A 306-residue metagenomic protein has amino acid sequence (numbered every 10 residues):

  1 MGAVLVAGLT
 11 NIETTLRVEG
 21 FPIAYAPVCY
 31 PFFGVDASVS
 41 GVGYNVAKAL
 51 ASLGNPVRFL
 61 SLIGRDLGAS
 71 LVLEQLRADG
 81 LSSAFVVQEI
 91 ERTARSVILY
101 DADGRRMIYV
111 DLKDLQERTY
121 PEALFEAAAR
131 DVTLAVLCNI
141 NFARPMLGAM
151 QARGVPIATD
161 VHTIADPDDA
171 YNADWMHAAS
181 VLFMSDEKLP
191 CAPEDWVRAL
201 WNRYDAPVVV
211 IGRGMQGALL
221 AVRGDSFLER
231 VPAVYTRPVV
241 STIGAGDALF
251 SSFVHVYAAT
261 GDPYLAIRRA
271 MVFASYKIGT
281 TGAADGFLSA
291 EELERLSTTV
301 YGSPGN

Functional and structural regions predicted by a protein language model:
M1-I12, E74-Q88, Y100-R230, S289-E292 (+1 more regions): Ribokinase/PfkB-type carbohydrate-kinase core domain
M1-L60, A69-L71: Glycine-rich phosphate/adenosyl-contacting loop at the front of the ribokinase-like
A24-G34, R77-G80, L228-R237: Glycine/charged-rich beta-loop-alpha catalytic/anionic-binding loops adjacent to active sites
P56-A84: A glycine-rich beta-to-alpha transition motif near the start of alpha/beta enzyme domains, typified by
R92-A94: Acidic, polar ligand-binding/catalytic clefts
V197-N306: Conserved phosphate-binding/catalytic region of the ribokinase-like
